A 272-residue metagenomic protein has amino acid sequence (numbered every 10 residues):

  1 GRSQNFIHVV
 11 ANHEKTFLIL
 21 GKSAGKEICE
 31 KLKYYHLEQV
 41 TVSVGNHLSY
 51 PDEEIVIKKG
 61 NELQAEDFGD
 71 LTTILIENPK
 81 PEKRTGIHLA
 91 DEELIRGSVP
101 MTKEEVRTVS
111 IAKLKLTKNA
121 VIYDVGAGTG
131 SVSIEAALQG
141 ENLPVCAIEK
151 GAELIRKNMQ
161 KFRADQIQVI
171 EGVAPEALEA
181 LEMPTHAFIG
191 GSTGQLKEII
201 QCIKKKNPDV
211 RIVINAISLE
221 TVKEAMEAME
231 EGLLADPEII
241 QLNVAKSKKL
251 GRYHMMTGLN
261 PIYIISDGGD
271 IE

Functional and structural regions predicted by a protein language model:
G1-N12, Q160, P175, L233-T257 (+1 more regions): Class I SAM-dependent methyltransferase SAM-binding "motif I" and its flanking Rossmann-like core
K15-S98: A contiguous loop/helix-start segment that scaffolds small-molecule binding in enzyme catalytic cores
M101-K118: Conserved alpha-helix/loop element of class I SAM-dependent methyltransferases that forms part of the SAM/SAH-binding
N119-G128: Conserved class I S-adenosyl-L-methionine
T129-E141: Conserved SAM-binding loop of SAM-dependent methyltransferases across substrates and taxa, primarily the Class I
L138-V145, K206-P208: Conserved S-adenosyl-L-methionine
I148-P184: S-adenosyl-L-methionine
C202-G258: C-terminal substrate-binding/active-site "lid" region of AdoMet-derived donor-dependent transferases
